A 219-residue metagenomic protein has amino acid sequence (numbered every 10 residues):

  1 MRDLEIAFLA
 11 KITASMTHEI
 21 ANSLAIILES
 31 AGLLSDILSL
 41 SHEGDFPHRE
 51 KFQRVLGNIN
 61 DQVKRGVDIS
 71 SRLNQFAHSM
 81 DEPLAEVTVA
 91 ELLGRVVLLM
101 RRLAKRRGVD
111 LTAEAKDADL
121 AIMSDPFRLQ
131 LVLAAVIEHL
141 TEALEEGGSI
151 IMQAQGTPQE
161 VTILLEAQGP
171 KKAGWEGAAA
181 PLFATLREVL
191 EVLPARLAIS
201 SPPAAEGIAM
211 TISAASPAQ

Functional and structural regions predicted by a protein language model:
M1-N22, L28: Conserved HAMP-HisKA connector
N22-K64, L84: Histidine phosphotransfer helical core of two-component systems
V55-L56, S70-A85, D117: Flexible helix-coil linker/loop segments in the cytosolic histidine kinase module, especially at subdomain junctions
S79, M100-D110: A short helix-and-adjacent loop within the catalytic ATP-binding
D110-L120, T157: Conserved catalytic submotifs in the C-terminal HATPase_c
Q159-R187: Glycine-rich/acidic phosphate-handling loop/turn and adjacent ATP-lid/helix of nucleotide-binding kinase/ATPase domains
L182-A198: Conserved glycine-/histidine-rich ATP-lid loop and adjacent helix of the Bergerat-fold HATPase_c
